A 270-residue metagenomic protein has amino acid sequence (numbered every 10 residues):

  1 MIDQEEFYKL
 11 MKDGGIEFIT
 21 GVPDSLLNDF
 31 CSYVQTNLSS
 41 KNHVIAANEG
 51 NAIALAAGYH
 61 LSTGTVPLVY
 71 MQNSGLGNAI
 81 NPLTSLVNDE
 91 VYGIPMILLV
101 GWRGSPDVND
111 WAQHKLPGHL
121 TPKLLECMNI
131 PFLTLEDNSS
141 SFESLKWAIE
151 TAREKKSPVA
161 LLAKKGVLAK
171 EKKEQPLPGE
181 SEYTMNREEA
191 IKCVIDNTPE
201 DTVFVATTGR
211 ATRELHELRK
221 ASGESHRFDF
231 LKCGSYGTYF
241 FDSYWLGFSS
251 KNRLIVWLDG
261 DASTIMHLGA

Functional and structural regions predicted by a protein language model:
M1-K123, I130, T134-E154, V159-Y244 (+1 more regions): Thiamine diphosphate
M71-S74, R253-T264, G269-A270: DG-centered beta-turn motif at the end of beta-strands
